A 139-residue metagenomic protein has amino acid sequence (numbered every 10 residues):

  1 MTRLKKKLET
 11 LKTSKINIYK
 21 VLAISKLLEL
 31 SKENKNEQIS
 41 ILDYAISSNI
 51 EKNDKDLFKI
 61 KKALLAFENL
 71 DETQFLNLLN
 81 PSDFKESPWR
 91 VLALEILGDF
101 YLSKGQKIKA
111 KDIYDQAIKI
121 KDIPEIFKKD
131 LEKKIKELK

Functional and structural regions predicted by a protein language model:
T2-D56: Extracytoplasmic/periplasmic/luminal assembly and interaction segments in envelope/secretory/respiratory proteins
I46-K139: Soluble extracytoplasmic domains of inner/organellar membrane proteins
